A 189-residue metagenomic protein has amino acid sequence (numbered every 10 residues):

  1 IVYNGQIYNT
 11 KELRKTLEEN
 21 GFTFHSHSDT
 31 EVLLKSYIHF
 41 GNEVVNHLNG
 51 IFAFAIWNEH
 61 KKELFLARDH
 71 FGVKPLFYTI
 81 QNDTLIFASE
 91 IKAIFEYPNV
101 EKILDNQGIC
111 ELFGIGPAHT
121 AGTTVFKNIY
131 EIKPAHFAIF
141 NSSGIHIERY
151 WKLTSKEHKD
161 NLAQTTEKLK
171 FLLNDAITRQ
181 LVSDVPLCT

Functional and structural regions predicted by a protein language model:
I1-T189: Cysteine-centered catalytic environments shared across enzyme families
